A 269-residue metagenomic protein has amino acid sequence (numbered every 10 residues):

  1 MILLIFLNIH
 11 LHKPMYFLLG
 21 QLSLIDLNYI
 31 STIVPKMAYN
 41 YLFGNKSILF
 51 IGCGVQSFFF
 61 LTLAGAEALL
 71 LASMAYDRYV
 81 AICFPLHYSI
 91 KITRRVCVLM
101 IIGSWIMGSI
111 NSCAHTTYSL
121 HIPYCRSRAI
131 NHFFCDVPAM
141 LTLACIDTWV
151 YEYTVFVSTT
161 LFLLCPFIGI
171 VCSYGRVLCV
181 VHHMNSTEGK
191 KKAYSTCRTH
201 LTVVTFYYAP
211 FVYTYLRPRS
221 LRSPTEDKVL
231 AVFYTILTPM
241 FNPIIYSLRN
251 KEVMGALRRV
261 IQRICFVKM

Functional and structural regions predicted by a protein language model:
M1-M269: Transmembrane helical core of 7TM receptor-like proteins
